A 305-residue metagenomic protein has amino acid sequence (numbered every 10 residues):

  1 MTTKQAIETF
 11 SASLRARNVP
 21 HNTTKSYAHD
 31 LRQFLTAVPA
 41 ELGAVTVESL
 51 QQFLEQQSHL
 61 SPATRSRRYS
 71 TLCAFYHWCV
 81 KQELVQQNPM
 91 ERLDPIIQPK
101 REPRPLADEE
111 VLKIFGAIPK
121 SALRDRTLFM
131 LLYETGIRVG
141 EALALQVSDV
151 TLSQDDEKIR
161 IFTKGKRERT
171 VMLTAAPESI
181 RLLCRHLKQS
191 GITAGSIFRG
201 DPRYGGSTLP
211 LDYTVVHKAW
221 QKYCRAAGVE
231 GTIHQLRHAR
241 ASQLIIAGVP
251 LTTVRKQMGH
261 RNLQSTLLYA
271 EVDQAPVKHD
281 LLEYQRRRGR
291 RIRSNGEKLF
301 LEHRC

Functional and structural regions predicted by a protein language model:
M1-C305: Conserved catalytic core of the tyrosine transesterase superfamily
